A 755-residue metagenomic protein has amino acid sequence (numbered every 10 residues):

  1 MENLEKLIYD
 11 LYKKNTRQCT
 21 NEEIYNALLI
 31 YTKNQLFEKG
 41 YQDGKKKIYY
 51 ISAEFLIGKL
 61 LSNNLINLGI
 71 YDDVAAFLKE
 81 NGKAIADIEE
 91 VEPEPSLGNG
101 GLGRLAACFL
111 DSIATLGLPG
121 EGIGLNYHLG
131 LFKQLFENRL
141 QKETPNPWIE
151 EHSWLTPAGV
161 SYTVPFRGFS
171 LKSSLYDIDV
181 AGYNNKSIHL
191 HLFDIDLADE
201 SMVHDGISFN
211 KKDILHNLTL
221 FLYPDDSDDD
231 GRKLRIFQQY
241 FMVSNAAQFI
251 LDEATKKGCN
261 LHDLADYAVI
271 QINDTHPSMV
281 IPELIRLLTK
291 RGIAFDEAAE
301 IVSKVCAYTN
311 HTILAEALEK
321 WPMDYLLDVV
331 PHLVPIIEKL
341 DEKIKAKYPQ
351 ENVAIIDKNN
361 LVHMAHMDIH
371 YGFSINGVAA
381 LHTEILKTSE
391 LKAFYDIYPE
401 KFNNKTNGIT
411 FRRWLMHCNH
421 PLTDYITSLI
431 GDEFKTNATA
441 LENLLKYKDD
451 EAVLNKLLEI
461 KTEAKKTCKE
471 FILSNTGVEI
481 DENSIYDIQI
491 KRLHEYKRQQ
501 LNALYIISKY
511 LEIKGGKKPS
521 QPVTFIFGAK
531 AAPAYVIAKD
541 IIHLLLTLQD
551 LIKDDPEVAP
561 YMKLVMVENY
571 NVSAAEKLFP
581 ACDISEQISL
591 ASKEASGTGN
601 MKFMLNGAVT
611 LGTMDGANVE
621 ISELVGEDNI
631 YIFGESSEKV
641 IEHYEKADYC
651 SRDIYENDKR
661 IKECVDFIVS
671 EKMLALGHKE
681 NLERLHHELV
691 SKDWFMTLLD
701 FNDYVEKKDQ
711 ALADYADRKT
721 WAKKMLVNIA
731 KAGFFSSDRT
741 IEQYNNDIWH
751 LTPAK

Functional and structural regions predicted by a protein language model:
M1-K755: A conserved ligand/cofactor-binding region detector
